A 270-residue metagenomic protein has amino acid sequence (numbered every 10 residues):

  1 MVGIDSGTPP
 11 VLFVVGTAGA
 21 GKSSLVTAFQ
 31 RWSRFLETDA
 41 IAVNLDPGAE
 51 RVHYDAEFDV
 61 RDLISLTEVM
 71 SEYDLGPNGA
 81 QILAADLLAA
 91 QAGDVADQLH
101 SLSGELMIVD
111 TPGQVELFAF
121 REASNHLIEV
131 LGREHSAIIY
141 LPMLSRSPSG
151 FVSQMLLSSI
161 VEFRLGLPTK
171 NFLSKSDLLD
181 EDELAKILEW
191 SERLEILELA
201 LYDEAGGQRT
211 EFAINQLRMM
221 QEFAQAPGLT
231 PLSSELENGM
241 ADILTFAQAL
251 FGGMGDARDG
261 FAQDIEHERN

Functional and structural regions predicted by a protein language model:
V2-V15, A20, S24-H126, G132-A137: Nucleotide-state-sensitive switch-loop elements of NTP-binding domains
T17, L45, L141-M143, S174 (+1 more regions): Cofactor-binding loop segments of dinucleotide-utilizing enzymes, especially the Rossmann-like FAD- and NAD(P)+-binding
G21, L179, E235-F251: Conserved GTPase G-domain signal focused on the G5
A42, I138, A226-P231: Conserved beta-strand scaffold positions in the cores of enzyme catalytic domains, especially in NTP/NDP-utilizing
P47-A49, G113, D177-D180, L236: Short, glycine/acidic-enriched loop or turn micro-motifs at the edges of active sites
V109, P227-N238: Phosphate-binding beta-loop-alpha motif at adenosine-nucleotide cofactor sites
E116-N215, M220-Q221: Conserved catalytic-core segment of NTP-binding enzymes
I243-N270: C-terminal accessory extensions appended to soluble enzyme cores
